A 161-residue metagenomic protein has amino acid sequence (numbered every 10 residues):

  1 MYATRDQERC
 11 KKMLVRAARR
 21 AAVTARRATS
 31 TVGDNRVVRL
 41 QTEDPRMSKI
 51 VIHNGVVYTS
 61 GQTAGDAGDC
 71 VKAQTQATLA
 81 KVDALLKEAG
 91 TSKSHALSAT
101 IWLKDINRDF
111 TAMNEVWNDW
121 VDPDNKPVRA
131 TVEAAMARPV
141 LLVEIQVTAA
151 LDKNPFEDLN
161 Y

Functional and structural regions predicted by a protein language model:
T4-D6, C10-L97, L103-Y161: N-terminal presequence-like segments and the immediate start of the first folded domain
